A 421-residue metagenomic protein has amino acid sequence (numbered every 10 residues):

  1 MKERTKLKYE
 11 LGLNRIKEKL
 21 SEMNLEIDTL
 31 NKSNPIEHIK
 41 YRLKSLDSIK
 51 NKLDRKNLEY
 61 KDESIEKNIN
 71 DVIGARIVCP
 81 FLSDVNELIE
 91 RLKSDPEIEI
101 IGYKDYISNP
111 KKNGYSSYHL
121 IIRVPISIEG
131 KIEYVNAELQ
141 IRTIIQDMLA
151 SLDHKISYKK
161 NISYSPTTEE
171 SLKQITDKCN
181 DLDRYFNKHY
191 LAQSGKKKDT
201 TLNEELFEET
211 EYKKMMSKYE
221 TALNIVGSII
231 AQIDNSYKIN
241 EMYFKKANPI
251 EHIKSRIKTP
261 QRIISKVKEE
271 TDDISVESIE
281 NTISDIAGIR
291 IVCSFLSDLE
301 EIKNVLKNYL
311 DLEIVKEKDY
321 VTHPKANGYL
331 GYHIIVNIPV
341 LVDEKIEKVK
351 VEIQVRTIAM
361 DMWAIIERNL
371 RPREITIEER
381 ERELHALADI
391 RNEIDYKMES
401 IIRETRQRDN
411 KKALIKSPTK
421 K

Functional and structural regions predicted by a protein language model:
M1-N70, N180-S284, N392-M398, Q407-K421: Charge-rich, low-complexity segments
K17-K19, R42, R76, R142 (+3 more regions): Basic side chains
E66, I73, C79-F186, E280 (+1 more regions): Long beta-strand-rich cores associated with HINT superfamily self-processing modules
D71-A75, D285-I289: Short amphipathic alpha-helical segments
